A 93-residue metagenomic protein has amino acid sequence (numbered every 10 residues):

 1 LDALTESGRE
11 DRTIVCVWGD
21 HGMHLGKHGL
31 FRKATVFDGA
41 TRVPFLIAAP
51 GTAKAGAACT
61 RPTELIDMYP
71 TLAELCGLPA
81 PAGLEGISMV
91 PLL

Functional and structural regions predicted by a protein language model:
D2-A57, E64, E85: Histidine-centered active-site microenvironments of extracellular/periplasmic hydrolases and transferases
P50, T60-L93: Non-catalytic, well-ordered alpha-helical segments in soluble enzyme domains
